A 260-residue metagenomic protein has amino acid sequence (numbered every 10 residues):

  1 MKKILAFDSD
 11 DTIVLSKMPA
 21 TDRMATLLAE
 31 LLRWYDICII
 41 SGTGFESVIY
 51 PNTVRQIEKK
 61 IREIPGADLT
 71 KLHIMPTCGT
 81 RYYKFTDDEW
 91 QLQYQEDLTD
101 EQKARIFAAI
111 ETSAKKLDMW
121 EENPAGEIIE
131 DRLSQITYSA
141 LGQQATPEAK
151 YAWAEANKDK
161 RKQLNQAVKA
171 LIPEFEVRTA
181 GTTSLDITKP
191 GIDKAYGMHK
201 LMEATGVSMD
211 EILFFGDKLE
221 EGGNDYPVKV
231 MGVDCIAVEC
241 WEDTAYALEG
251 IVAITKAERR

Functional and structural regions predicted by a protein language model:
M1-K2, A20-T21, T188-P190, K194-R260: Mg2+-dependent phosphoryl-transfer enzymes with acidic/Ser/Thr/Gly-rich catalytic loops
K2, W34, L69-K71, L133 (+1 more regions): A general structural motif
K2-P19, I39-S41, I74, M198 (+1 more regions): Asp-based phosphoryl-transfer active-site loop
L5-D10, P76-T80, R132-L133, S139-Q143: Short loop/turn segments at strand-loop or loop-helix junctions that form parts of catalytic or ligand-binding pockets
P19-A125: Active-site phosphate-binding/coordination module
F45-E46, R81, G142-A145, T183-S184 (+1 more regions): Short, solvent-exposed loop/turn segments at secondary-structure junctions
K116, E121-L213: Conserved acidic, metal-coordinating active-site core of Asp-based, Mg2+-dependent phosphoryl-transfer enzymes
